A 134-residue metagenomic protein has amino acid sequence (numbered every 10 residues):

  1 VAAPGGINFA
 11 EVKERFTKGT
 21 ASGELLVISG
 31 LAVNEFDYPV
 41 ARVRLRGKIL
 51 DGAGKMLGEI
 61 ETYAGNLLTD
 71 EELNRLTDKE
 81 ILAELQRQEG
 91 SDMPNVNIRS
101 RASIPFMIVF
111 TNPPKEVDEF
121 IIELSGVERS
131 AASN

Functional and structural regions predicted by a protein language model:
V1-E24, S29: Low-complexity, acidic Ser/Thr/Pro/Gly-rich terminal tails and inter-domain linkers that flank the onset of structured
E11-F16, S29, E89-P94, F106-M107: Short structured motifs
A32-F36: Asparagine-centered strand-capping/turn motif at beta-strand->loop junctions
D37-A41, E116: A short beta-turn/strand-edge loop motif at beta-sheet boundaries
A41-E89: The feature marks short-to-medium sequence segments in extracytoplasmic or secretory-pathway proteins
S91-S130: Short, surface-exposed ligand- or partner-binding patches at beta-edge/loop junctions that are enriched in aromatics
A132-N134: Short, solvent-exposed mixed-charge patches
